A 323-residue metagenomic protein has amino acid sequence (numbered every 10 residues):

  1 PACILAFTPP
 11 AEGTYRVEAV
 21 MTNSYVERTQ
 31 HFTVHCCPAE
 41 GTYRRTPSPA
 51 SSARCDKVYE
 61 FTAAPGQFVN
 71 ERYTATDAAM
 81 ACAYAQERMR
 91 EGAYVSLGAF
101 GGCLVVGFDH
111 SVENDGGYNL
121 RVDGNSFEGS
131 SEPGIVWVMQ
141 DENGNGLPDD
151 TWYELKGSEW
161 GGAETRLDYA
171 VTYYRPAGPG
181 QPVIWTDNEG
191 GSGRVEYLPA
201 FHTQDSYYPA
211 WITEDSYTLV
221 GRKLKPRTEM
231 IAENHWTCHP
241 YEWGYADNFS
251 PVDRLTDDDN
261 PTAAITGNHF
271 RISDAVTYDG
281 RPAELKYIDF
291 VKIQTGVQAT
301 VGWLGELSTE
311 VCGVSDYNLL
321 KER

Functional and structural regions predicted by a protein language model:
C3-L5: Short strand-edge motifs at loop-to-beta-strand transitions and within beta-strands of extracellular beta-rich domains
F7-A11: Residue-level recognition of secondary-structure-to-loop junctions
V17-A19: Hydrophobic/tyrosine-rich beta-strand signature of extracellular beta-sandwich/beta-rich modules, prominently
T22-T29: Short, exposed coil/turn segments at beta-strand boundaries within extracellular/luminal domains
H31-T33: Terminal edge beta-strands and adjacent linker/stalk segments of extracellular immunoglobulin-superfamily beta-sandwich
H35-E132, K156-R323: A domain-level signal for the mature, folded cores of soluble proteins
W137-D141: Predominantly extracellular/luminal cell-surface or secreted proteins
E142-T151, Y169, Y173: Acidic, glycine-anchored loop motifs typical of Ca2+
